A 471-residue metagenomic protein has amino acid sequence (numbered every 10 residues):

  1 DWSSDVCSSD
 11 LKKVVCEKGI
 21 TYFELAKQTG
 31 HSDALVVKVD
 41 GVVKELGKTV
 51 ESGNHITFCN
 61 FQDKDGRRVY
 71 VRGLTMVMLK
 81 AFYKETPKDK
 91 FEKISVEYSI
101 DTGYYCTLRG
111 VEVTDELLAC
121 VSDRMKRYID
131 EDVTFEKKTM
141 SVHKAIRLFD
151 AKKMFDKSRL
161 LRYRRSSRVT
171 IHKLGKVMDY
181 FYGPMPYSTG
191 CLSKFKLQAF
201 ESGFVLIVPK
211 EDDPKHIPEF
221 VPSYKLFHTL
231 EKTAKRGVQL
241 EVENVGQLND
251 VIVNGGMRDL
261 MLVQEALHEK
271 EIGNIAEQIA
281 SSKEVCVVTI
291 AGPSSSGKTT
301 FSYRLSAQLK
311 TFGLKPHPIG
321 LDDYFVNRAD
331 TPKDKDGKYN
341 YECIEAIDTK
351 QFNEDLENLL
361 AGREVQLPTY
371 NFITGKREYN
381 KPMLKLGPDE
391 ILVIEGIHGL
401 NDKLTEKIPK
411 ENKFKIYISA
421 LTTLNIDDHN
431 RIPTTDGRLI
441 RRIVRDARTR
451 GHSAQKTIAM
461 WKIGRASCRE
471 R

Functional and structural regions predicted by a protein language model:
D1-S8, A466, E470: Short, small-residue-biased leader/transition segments that mark boundaries at the very start of proteins
V36, K48-V69, A81, K90-D101 (+1 more regions): Auxiliary tRNA-acceptor-end handling modules of aminoacyl-tRNA synthetases
K283, T405-R471: Conserved NTP phosphate-binding and transfer environment spanning the P-loop NTPase/kinase superfamily
V288-I290: Hydrophobic anchor at the beta1->P-loop junction of P-loop NTPases
K298: Conserved lysine of the Walker
F301, L305: Hydrophobic positions on the alpha1 helix immediately C-terminal to the Walker A/P-loop
H317-I319, V326, D330-T374, I391: Conserved nucleotide-sensing/catalytic segment adjacent to the nucleotide-binding pocket in NTP-handling enzymes
F352-N412, I458-R469: Glycine-rich phosphate-binding loop used to anchor ATP phosphates in small-molecule kinases, encompassing both
